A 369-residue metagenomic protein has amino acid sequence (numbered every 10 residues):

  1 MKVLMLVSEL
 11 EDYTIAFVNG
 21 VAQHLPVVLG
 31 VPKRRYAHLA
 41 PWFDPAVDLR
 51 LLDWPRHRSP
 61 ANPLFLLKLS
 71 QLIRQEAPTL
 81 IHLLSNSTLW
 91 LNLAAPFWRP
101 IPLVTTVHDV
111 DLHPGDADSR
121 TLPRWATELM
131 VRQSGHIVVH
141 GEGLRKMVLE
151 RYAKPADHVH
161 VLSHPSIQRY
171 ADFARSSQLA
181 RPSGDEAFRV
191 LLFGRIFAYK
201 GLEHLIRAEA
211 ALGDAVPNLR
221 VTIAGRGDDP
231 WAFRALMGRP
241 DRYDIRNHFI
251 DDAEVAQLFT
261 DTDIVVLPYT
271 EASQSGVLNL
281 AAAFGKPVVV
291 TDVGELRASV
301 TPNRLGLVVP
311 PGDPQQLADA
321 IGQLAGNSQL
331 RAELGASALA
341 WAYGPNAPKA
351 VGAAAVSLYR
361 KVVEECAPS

Functional and structural regions predicted by a protein language model:
S8-L64, S87-L89, L144, R226-D229: N-terminal strand-loop element at the rim of the active site of nucleotide-sugar-dependent glycosyltransferases
E11-I15, F65-L69, L80-I101, S273: An aromatic- and histidine-rich active-site surface loop
D12-N19, F188, R195-A211, V221 (+3 more regions): A conserved mid-protein helix/loop that constitutes part of the nucleotide-sugar donor-binding site
L67-Q71, R120-I137: Membrane-proximal helix-turn-helix segments that form the acceptor-binding/catalytic region of lipid-linked
R132-E150, K154-F173: Donor nucleotide-sugar binding/catalytic pocket of nucleotide-sugar-dependent glycosyltransferases
F233-Q257: Nucleotide-activated donor-binding/catalytic signature segment of Leloir-type glycosyltransferases, i.e., the conserved
Q257-S273, K286: Acidic donor-binding loop of glycosyltransferase active sites
P302-N303, L307-Q315, Q323-Q329, G344: Conserved acidic donor-binding segment of nucleotide-sugar-dependent glycosyltransferases
